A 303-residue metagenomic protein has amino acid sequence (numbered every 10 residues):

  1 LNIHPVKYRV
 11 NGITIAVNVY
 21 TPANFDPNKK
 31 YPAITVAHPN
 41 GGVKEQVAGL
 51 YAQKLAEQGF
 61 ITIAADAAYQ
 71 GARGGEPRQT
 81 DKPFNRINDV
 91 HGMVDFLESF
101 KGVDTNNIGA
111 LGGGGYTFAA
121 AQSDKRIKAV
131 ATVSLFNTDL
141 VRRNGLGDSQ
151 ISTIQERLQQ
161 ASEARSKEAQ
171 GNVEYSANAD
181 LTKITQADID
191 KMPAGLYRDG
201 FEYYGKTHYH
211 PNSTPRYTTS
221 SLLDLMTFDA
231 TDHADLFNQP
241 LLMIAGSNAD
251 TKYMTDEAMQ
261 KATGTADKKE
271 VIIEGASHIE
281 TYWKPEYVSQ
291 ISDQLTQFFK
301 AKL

Functional and structural regions predicted by a protein language model:
L1-K29: N-terminal cap/lid segment of alpha/beta-hydrolase-fold proteins
Y8, K44, Q70-N107, P285-Q290: Catalytic nucleophile-loop/oxyanion-hole region of alpha/beta-hydrolase and closely related hydrolase-like folds
N28-P39: Short beta-strand element of the alpha/beta-hydrolase
G41-Q53, A67, T255: The serine-hydrolase catalytic nucleophile loop
K54-G74: Conserved alpha/beta-hydrolase
F118-F201: Alpha/beta-hydrolase-fold enzymes
F237, M243-A245: Short beta-strand/loop motif that positions the catalytic acidic residue of the alpha/beta-hydrolase fold
A276-V288: Catalytic histidine-centered segment of alpha/beta-hydrolase-like enzymes
